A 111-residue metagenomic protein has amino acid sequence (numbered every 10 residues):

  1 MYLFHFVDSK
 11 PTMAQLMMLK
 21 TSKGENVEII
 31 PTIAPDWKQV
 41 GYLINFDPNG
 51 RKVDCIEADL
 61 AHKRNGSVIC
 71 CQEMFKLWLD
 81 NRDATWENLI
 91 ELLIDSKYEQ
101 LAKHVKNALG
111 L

Functional and structural regions predicted by a protein language model:
H5-V7, Q15-V27, D36-L111: Alpha-helical death-domain superfamily interaction modules
T32: Eukaryote-biased recognition of electropositive, low-complexity segments and basic polyanion/acidic-motif-binding
